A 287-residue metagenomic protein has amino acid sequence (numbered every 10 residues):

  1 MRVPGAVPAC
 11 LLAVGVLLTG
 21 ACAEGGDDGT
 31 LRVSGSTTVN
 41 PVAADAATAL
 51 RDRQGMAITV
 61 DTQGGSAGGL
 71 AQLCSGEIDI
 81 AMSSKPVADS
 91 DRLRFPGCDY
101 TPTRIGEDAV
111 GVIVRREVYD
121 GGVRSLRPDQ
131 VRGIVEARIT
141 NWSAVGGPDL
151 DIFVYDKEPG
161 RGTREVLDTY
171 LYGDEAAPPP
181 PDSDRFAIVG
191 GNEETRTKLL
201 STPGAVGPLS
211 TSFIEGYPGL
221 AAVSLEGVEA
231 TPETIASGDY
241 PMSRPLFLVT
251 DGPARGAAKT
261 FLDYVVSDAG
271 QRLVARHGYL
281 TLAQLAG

Functional and structural regions predicted by a protein language model:
M1-G25: Secretory targeting and sorting signals
C22-A67, A71-C74, I78, S83-K85 (+2 more regions): Exported/periplasmic ABC-transporter solute-binding proteins
R94-C98: Short acidic (Asp/Glu) patches
